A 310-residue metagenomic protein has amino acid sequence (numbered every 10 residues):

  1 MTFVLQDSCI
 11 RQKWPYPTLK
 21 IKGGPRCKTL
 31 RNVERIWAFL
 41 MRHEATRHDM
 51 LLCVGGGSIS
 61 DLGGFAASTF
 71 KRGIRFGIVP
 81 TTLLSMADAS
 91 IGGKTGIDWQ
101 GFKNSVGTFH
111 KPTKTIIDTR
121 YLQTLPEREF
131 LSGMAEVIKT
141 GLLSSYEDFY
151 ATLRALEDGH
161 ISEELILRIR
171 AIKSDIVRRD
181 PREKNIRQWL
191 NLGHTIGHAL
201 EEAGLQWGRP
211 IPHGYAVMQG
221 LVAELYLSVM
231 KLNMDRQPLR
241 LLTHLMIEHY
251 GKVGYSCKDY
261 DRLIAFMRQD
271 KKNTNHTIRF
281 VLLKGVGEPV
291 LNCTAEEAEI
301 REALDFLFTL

Functional and structural regions predicted by a protein language model:
M1-M50: ATP/NTP phosphate-donor binding region
W37-V54, G63-I78: Non-catalytic interfacial helical region
R42-A45, K111-K114, R120-E127, A135-E147 (+9 more regions): Generic secondary-structure signature for well-ordered alpha-helical cores
D49-S68, Q188-L200: Glycine/serine-rich anion-binding loops at beta->alpha junctions that coordinate negatively charged ligand groups
G64-E157: A glycine/threonine-rich phosphate-anchoring loop and its flanking beta-alpha core in nucleotide/phosphate-binding
A135-I138, M234-L310: C-terminal charged capping/lid subdomain of soluble metabolic enzymes
A151-D261: Active-site segments that bind and position negatively charged phosphate/pyrophosphate groups
